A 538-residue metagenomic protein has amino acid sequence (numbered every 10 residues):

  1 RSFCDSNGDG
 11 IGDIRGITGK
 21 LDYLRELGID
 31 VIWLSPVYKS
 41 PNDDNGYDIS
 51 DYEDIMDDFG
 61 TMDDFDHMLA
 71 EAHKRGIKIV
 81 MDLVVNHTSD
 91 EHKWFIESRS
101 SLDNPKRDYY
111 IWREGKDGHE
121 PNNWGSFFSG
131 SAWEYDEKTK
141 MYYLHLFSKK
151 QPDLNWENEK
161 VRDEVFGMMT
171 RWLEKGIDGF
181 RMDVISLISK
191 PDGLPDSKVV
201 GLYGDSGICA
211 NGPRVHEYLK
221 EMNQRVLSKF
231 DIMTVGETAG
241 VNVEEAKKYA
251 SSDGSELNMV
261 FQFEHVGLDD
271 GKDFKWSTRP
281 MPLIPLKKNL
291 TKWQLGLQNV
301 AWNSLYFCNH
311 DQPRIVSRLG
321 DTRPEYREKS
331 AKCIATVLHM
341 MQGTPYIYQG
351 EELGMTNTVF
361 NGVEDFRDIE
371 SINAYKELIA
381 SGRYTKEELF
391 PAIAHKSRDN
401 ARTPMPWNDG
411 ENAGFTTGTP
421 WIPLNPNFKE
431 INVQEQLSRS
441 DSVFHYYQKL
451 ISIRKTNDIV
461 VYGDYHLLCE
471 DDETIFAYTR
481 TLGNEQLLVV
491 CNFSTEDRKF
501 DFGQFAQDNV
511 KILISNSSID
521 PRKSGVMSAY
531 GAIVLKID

Functional and structural regions predicted by a protein language model:
R1-D538: Active-site and adjacent substrate-binding regions of carbohydrate-active enzymes
